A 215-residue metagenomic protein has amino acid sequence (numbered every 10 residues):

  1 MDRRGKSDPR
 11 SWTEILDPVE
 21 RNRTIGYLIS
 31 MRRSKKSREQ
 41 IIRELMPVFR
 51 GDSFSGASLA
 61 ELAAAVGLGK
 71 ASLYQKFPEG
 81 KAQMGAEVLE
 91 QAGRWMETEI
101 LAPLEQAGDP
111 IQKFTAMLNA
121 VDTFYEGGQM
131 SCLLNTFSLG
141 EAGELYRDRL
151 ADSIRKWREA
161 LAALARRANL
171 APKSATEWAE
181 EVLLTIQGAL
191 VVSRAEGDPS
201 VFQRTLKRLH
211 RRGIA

Functional and structural regions predicted by a protein language model:
M1-K36: N-terminal intrinsically disordered/low-complexity leader segments
Q40, E44, V48-E87: Helix-turn-helix
D52-S55, A107, G128, A168: Short coil/turn segments at alpha/beta junctions that flank glycine-rich nucleotide-binding fingerprints
G85, Q112-A116, Y125-L145: Amphipathic alpha-helical segments used for helix-helix packing
L89-W95: Short, basic, alpha-helical segments at the C-terminal edge of helix-turn-helix-like DNA-binding modules
E97, G143-N169, E177, R204-R211: Amphipathic alpha-helical packing segments from all-alpha helical-bundle domains
I100-Q129, A179-V182: Hydrophobic alpha-helical connector segments
T123-F124, T136, A163, L183-V201 (+1 more regions): Amphipathic C-terminal alpha-helical segment
